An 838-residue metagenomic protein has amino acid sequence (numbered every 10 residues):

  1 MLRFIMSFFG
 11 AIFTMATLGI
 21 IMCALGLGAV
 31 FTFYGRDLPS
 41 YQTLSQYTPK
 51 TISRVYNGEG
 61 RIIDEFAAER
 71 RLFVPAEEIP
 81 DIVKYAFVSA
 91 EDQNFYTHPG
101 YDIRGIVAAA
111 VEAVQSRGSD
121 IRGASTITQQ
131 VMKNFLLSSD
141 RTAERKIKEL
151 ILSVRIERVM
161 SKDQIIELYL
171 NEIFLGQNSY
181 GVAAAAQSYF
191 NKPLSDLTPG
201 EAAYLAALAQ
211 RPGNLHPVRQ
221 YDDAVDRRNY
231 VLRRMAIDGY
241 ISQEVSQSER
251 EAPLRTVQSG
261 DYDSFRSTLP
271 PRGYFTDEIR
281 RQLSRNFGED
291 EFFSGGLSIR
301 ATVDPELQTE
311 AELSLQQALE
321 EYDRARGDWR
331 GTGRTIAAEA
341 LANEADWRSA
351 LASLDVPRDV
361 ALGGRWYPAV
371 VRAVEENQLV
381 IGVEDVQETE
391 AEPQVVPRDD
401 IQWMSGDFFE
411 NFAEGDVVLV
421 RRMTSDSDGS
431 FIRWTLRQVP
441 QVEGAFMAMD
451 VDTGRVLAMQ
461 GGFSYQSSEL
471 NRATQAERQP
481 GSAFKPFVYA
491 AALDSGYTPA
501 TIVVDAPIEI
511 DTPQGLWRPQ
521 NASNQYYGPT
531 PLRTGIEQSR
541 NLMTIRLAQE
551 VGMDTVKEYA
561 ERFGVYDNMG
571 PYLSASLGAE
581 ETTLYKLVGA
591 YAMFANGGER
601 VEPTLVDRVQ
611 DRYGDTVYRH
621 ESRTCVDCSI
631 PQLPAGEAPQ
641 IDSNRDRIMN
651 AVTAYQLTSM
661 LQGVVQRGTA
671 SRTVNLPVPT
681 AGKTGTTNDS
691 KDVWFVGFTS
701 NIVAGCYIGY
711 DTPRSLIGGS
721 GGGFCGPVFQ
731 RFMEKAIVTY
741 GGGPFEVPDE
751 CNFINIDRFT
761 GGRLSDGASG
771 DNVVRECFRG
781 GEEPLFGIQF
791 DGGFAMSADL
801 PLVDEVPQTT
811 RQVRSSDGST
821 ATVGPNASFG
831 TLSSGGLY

Functional and structural regions predicted by a protein language model:
M1-Y56, N94, V114, Y322: N-terminal type II signal-anchor transmembrane helix that functions as the membrane-insertion/stop-transfer segment
F87-V88, M235, A311, E376 (+7 more regions): Active-site SXXK
Y96-I106, Y180-A183, S242-V245, L470 (+4 more regions): Short, well-structured active-site flanking segments
Q115-R141, S195, Y262-R266, R272 (+5 more regions): Conserved catalytic neighborhood of penicillin-recognizing serine enzymes
S119-E384, L547, E561-R562, Y566-N568 (+2 more regions): Non-catalytic, structured segments within soluble enzyme domains
P253-L254, D263-T268, T302-D304, R562-C628 (+5 more regions): Active-site-proximal helix/loop microenvironment of the serine DD-peptidase/beta-lactamase transpeptidase fold
D263-S264, I336-A350, A373-N377, E384-Q387 (+8 more regions): Soluble, non-transmembrane domains of envelope/secretory-pathway proteins that act on or interact with carbohydrate
G273-E291, G444-Q479, A490-A491, A595 (+5 more regions): Active-site beta-strand/loop architecture of penicillin-binding DD-peptidases
